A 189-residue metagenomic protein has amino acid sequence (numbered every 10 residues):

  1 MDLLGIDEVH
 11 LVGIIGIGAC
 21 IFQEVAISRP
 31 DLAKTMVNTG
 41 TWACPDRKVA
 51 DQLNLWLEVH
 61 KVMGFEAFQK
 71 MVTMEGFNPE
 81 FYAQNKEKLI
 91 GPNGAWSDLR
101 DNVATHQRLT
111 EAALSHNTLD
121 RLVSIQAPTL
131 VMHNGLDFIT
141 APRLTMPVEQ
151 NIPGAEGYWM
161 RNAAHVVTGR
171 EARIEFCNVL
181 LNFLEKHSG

Functional and structural regions predicted by a protein language model:
M1-V9: Conserved acidic catalytic loop of the alpha/beta-hydrolase fold
I14-E24: Glycine-rich nucleophile elbow surrounding the catalytic serine of serine-hydrolase chemistry
Q23-S28, A33-M63: Flexible "cap/lid" loop of the alpha/beta hydrolase fold
R47-V49, E66-R121: Conserved alpha/beta-hydrolase catalytic His-Asp/Glu region
I125, V131-H133: Short beta-strand/loop motif that positions the catalytic acidic residue of the alpha/beta-hydrolase fold
A127, A141-V148: Short alpha-helix in the alpha/beta-hydrolase fold that links the catalytic acid
L136-T140: Acidic catalytic loop of the alpha/beta-hydrolase fold
A155-G189: Catalytic active-site module of serine/aspartate enzymes centered on a nucleophile-bearing elbow/loop
